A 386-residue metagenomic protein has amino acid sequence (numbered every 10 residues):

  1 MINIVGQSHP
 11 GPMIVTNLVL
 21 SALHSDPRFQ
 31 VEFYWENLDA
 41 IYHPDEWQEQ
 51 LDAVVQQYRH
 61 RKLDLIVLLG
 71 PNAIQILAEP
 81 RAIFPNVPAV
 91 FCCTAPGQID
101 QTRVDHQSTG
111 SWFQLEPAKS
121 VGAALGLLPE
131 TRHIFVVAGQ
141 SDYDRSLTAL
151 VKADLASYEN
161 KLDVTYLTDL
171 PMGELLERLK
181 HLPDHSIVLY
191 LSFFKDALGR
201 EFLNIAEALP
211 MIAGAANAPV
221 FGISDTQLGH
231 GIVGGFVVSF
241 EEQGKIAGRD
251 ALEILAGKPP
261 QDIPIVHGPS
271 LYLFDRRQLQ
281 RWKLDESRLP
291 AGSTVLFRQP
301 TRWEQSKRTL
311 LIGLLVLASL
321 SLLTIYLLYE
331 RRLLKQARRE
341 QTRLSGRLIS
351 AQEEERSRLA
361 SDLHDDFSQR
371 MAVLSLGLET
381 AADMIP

Functional and structural regions predicted by a protein language model:
I2-N3, Y58-G70, P88-V90, H133-A138 (+3 more regions): Periplasmic-binding protein-like
S25-V55, D105-S108, H133-V137, K152-D169: Short beta-strand elements in bilobed, periplasmic/extracellular small-molecule ligand-binding domains
N37-I99: Beta-alpha junction/loop-to-helix N-cap segments that form part of ligand/metal-binding clefts
Q101-V121, T226-K245: Short beta-strand elements at the ligand-binding edges of bilobed clamshell
T109-L155, P264-R276: An alpha-beta-alpha
A149-A153, E159, V164-K258, D262: Membrane-proximal low-complexity regions enriched in glycine and acidic/polar residues
V266-K335: N-terminal membrane insertion elements
L317-P386: Coiled-coil dimerization/phosphotransfer module
